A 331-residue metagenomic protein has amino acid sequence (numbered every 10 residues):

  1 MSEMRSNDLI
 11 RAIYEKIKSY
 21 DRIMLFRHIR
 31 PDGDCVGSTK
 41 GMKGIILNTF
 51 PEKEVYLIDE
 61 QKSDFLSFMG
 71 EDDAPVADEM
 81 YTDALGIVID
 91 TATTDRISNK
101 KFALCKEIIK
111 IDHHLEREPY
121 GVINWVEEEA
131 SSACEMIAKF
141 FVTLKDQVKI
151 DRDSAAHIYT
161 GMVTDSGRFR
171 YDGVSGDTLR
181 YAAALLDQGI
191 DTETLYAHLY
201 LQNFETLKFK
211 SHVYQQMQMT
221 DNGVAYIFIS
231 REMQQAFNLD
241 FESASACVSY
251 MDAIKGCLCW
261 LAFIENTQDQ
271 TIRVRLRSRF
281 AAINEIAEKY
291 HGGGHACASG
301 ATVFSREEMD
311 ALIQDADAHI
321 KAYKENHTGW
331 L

Functional and structural regions predicted by a protein language model:
M1-R11, D95-I97, K101-I108, E129-I137: An acidic intrinsically disordered interaction segment
S2-I29, G33, G37-S67, T82-D83 (+1 more regions): Hydrophobic helix-and-loop "lid/oligomerization" segment in the mid-to-C-terminal part of catalytic domains
F26, R30, V88, K110-I111 (+1 more regions): Generic enzyme active-site microenvironment
G37, F68-G70, Y120-G121, A138: Short acidic, glycine/serine/threonine-rich loops at helix termini
G70-I123: Active-site cofactor/cluster-binding pocket
D72-V76, V126-E129, S278-R279: Short, hinge-like loop/turn segments at secondary-structure boundaries
D90, T94-D95, F140-D151, H319-Y323: A charged, well-structured terminal subsegment
H114-Y181: Short alpha-helices
